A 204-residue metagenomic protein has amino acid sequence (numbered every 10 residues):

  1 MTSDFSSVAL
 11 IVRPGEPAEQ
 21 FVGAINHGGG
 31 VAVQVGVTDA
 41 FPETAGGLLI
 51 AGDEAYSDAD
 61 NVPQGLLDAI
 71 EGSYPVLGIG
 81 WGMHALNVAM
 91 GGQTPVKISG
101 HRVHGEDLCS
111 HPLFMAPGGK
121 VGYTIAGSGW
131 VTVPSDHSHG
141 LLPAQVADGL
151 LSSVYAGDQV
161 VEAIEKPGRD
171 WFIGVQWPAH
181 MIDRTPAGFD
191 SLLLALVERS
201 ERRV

Functional and structural regions predicted by a protein language model:
M1-W81, V88-P95, S99-A126, T132 (+4 more regions): N-terminal beta1-alpha1 cap of cysteine-dependent amidohydrolase-like domains
I173-W177: Active-site-proximal beta-strand elements of phosphoester/diester hydrolases
